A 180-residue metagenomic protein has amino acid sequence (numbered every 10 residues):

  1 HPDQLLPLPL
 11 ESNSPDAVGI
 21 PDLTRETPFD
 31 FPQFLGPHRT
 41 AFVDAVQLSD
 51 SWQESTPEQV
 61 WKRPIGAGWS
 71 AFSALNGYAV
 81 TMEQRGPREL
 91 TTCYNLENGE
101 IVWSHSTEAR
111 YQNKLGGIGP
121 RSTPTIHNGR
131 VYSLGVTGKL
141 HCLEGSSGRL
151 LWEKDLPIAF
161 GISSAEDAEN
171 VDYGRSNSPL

Functional and structural regions predicted by a protein language model:
H1-L180: Noncatalytic, solvent-exposed loop/strand surfaces of beta-propeller-type extracellular/periplasmic domains
